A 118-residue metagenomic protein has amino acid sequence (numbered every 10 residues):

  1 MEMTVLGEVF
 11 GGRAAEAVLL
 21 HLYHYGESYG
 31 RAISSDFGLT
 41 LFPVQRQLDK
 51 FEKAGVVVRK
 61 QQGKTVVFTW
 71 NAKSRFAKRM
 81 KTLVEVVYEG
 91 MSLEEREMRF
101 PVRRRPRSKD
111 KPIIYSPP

Functional and structural regions predicted by a protein language model:
T4-A15, Y29, Q61-E85: Short, cationic-aromatic polyanion-contact patches
E16-L20: Pre-recognition alpha-helix immediately N-terminal to the DNA-recognition helix within helix-turn-helix or winged-helix
L22-Y25: Short helix-capping/hinge SLiMs at alpha-helix to coil transitions
A32-F37: A short acidic, leucine-rich amphipathic alpha-helix
F42: Key DNA-contact positions within bacterial/archaeal DNA-binding proteins
L48-D49: Short, hydrophobic-biased segments on the C-terminal half of alpha helices that form "recognition helices"
E52-Q62: A short, conserved structural fragment
R75-P118: Amphipathic alpha-helical dimerization/coiled-coil segments that flank or bridge DNA-binding/regulatory modules
